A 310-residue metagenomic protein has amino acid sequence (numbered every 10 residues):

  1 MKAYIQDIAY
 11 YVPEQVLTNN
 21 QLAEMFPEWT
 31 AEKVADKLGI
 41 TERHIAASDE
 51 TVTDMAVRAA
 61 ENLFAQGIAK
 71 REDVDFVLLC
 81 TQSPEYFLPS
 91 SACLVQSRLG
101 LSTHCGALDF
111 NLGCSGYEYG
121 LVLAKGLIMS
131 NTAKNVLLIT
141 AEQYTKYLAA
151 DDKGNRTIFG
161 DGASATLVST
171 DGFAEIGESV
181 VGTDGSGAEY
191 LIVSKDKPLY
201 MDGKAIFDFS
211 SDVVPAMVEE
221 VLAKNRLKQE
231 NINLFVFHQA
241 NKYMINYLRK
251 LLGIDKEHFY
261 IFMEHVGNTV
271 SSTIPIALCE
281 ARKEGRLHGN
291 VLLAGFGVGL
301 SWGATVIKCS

Functional and structural regions predicted by a protein language model:
M1-S48, A150-D212, A216, F296 (+1 more regions): Condensing-enzyme catalytic core mediating Claisen C-C bond formation in acyl metabolism
I5-D7, S48-L108, C114, K224-I245 (+1 more regions): Conserved beta-ketoacyl condensing-enzyme motif
I5-D7, V34, L63, V77 (+7 more regions): Buried hydrophobic positions in well-ordered alpha/beta secondary-structure cores of metabolic enzymes
P27-D36, Y86-G100, N135-Y144, E189 (+2 more regions): Acidic-glycine-rich active-site phosphate/pyrophosphate-binding loop
T30, V52-G67, S210-N225, I274-A281: Short, well-ordered amphipathic alpha-helical segments that serve as non-catalytic structural scaffolds within diverse
T53, V57, S83-P84, S102-H104 (+2 more regions): Claisen-condensing/thiolase-fold acyl-transfer catalytic domains that form or cleave C-C bonds in fatty acid
C80, N111, V136-E142, V168-S169 (+2 more regions): Short beta-strand segments
M129-G160: Flexible, glycine-rich active-site loops centered on histidine and acidic residues that chelate a metal or position
